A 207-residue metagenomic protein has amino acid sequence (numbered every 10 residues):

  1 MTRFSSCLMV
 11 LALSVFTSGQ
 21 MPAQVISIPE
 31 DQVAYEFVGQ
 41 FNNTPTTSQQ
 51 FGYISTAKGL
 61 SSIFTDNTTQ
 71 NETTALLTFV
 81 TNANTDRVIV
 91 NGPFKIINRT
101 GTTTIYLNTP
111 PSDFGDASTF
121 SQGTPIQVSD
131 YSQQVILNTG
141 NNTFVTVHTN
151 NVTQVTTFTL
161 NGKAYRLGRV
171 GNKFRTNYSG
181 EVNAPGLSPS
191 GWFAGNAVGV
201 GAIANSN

Functional and structural regions predicted by a protein language model:
M1-C7: Positively charged n-region of N-terminal signal peptides that target proteins for export
C7-S18: Bacterial N-terminal signal peptides
Q20-P22: Signal peptide processing junction and immediate N-terminal pro/mature segment of secreted/exported proteins
Q24-N207: Extracytosolic secretory-pathway proteins
